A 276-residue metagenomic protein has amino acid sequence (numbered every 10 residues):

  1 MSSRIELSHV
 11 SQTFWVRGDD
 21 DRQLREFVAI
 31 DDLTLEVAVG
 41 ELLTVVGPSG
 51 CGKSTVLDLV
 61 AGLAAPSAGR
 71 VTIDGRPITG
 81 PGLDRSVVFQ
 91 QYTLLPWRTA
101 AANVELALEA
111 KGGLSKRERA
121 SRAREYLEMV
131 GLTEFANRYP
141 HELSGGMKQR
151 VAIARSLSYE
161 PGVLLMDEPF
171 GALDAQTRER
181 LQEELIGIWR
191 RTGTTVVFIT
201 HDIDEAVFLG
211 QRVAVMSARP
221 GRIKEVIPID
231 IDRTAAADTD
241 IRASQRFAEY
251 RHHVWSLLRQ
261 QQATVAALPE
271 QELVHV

Functional and structural regions predicted by a protein language model:
V46-P48: The feature captures the beta-strand-to-loop junction immediately N-terminal to the Walker
A61: Helix-to-loop junction immediately C-terminal to a conserved catalytic motif
G69-P81: Conserved ABC transporter NBD signature motif
A101-A110, A120, R124, P228: Short helical segment in ABC ATPase nucleotide-binding domains corresponding to the A-loop/adjacent helical element
G112, K116-E134, G187: Conserved ABC ATPase "signature" region
R138-H141, Y159: Conserved signature/switch motifs of ABC ATPase nucleotide-binding domains
L164-D167: Catalytic Walker B motif of ABC-type/P-loop ATPase nucleotide-binding domains
